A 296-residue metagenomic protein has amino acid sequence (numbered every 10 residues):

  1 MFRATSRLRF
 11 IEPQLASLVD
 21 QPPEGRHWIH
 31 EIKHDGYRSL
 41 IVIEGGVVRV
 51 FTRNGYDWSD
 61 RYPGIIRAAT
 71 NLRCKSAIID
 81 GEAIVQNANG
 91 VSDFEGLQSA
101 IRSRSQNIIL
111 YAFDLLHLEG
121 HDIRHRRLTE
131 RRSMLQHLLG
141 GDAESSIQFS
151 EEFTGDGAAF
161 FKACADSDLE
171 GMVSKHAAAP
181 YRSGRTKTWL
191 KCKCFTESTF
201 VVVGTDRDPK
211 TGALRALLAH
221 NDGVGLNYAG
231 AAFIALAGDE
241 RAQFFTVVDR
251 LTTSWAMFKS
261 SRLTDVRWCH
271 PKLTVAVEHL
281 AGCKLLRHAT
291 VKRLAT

Functional and structural regions predicted by a protein language model:
M1-T296: Catalytic cores of nucleic-acid ligases and guanylyltransferases
